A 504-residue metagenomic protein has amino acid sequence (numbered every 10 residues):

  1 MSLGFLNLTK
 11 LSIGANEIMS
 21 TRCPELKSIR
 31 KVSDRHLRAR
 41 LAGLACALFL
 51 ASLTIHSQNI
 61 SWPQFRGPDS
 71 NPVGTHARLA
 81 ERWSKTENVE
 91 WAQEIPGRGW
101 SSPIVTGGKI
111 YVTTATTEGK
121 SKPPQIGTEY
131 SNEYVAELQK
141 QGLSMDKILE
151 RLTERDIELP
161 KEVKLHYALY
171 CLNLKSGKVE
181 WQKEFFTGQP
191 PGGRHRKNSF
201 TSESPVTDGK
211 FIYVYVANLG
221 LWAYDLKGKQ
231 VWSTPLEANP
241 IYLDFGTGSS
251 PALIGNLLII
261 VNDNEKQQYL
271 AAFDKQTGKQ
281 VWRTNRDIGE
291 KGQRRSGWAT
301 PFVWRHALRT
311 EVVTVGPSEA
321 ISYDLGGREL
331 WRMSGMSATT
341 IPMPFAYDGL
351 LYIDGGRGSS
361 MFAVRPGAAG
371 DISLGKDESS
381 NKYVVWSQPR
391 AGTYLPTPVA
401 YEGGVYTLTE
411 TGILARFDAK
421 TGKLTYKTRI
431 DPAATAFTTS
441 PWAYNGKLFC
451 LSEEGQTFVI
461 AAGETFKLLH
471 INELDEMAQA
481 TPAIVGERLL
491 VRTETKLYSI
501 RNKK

Functional and structural regions predicted by a protein language model:
M1-A39: N-terminal secretory signal peptides that target proteins for export/translocation
G4-S12, L53-S57, T421: Prokaryotic Sec-type signal peptides and long signal-anchor helices with extended Leu/Ile/Val-rich h-regions
F5-L6, A45-A47, E162: N-terminal hydrophobic alpha-helix used for membrane targeting or insertion
I18-S20, A45, S57: N-terminal export/targeting leaders of redox proteins
V32-L37, A47, Y167, Q268: Generic hydrophobic-segment detector
A42-T54: Bacterial N-terminal signal peptides
I55-K504: Noncatalytic, solvent-exposed loop/strand surfaces of beta-propeller-type extracellular/periplasmic domains
